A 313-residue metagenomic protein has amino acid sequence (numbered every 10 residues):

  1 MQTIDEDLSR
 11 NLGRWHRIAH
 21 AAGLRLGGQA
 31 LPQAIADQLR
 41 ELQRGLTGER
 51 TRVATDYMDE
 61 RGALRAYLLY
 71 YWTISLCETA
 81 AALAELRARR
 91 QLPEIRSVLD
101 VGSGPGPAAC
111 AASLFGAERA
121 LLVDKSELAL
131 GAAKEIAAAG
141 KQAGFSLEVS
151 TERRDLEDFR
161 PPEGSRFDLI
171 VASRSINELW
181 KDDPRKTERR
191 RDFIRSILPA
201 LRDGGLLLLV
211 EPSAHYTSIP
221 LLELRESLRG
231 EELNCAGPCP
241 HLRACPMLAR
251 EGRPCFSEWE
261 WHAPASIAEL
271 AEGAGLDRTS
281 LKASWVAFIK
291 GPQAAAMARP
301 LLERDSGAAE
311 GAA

Functional and structural regions predicted by a protein language model:
M1-V53: N-terminal auxiliary segments of SAM/dcSAM-dependent transferases
T55-A82: Class I SAM-dependent methyltransferase Rossmann-like catalytic core, especially the SAM/SAH-binding loop
E94-G104: Conserved class I S-adenosyl-L-methionine
P105-A117: Conserved SAM-binding loop of SAM-dependent methyltransferases across substrates and taxa, primarily the Class I
D168-T187: A short SAM/SAH-binding and catalytic strip from SAM-dependent methyltransferases
E188-G204: A short glycine-rich, Lys/Arg-flanked "PGG" loop and its adjoining helix->strand segment in the class I
D203-E211: Conserved beta-strand signature within the Rossmann-like core of class I S-adenosyl-L-methionine
I267-A313: C-terminal lobe and adjacent flexible extensions of AdoMet/dcAdoMet transferase-like proteins
